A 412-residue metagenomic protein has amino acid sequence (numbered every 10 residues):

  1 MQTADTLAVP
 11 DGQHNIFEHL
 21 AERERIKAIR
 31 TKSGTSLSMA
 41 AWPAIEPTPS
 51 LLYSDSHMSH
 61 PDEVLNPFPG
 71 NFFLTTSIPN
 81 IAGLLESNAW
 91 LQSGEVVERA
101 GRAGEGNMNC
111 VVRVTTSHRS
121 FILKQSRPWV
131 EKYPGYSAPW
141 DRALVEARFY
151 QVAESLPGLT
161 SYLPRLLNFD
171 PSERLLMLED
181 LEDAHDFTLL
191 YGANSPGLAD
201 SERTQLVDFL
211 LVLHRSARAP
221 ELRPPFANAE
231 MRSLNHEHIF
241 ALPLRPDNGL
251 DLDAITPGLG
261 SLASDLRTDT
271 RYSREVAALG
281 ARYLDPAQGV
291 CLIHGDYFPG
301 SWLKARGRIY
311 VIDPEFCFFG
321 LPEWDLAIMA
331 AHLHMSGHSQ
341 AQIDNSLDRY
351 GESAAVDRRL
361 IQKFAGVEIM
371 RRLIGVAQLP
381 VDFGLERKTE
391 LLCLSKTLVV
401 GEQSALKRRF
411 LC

Functional and structural regions predicted by a protein language model:
N15, L51-S172, R306, G401-C412: Conserved NTP-binding catalytic cores of kinases and kinase-like/nucleotidyltransferase enzymes across multiple kinase
H60-I78, P225-A281, I374: Active-site catalytic-loop/activation-segment of kinase and kinase-like phosphoryl-transfer enzymes
Y133-G135, R142, C291-L292, L303-D344: Active-site Asp-x-Gly
R148, P322-S353, A365-G384: Active-site activation/catalytic loop segments of kinase-like enzymes and analogous catalytic loops in related
L175-H185: Conserved short submotifs of the Hanks-type protein kinase catalytic core that shape the nucleotide-binding pocket
F187-A227: Conserved kinase catalytic-core helix
D296: Conserved catalytic-loop position in the HRD/HxD motif
R358-K363, E368-C412: Helical subdomain adjoining the active site within ATP-dependent kinase catalytic cores
